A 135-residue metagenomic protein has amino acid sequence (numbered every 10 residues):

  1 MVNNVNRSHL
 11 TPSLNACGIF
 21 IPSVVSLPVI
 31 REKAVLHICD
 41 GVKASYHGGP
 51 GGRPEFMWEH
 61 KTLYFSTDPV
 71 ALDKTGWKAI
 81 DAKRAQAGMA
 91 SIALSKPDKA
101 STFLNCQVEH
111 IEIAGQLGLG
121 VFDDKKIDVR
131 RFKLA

Functional and structural regions predicted by a protein language model:
M1-A135: Extended, low-polarity segments enriched in aliphatic/aromatic residues
